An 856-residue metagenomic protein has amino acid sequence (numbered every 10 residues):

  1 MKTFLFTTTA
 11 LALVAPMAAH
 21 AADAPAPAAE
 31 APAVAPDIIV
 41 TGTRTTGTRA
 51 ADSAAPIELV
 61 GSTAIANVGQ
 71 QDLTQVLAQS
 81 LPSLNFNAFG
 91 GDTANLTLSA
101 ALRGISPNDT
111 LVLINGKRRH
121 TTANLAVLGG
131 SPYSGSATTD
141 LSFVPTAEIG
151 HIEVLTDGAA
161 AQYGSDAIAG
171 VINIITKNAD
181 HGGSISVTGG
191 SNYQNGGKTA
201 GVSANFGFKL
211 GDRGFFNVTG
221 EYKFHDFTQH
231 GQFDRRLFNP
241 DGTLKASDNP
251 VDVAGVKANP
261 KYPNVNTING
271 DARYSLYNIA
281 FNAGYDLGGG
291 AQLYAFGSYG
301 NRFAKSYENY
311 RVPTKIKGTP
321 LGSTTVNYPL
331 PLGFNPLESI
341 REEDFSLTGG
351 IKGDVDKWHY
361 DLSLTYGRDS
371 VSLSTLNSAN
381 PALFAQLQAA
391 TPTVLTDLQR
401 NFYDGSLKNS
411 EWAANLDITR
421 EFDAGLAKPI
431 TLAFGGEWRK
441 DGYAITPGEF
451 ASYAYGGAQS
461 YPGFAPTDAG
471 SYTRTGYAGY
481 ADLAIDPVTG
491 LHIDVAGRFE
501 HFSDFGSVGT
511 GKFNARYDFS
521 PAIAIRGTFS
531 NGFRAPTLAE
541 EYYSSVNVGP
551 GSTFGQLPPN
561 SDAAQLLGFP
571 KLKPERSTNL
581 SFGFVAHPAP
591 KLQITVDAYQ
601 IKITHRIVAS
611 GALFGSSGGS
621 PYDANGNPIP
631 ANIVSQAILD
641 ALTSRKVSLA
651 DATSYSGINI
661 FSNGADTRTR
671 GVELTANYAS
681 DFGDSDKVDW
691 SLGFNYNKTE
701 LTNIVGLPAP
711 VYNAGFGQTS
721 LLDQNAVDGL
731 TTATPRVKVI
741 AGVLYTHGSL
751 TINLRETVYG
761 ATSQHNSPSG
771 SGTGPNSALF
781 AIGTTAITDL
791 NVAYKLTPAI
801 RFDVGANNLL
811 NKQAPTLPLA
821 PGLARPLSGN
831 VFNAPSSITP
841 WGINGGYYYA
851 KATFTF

Functional and structural regions predicted by a protein language model:
M1-A78, R103, L141-V144, S203 (+9 more regions): N-terminal Sec signal peptide and the immediately downstream disordered periplasmic leader that contains the TonB box
A22, F434, Y599-T604, S610-P768: Gram-negative outer-membrane beta-barrel transporters
L73-V76, S80, A100-A101, L113 (+4 more regions): N-terminal periplasmic accessory domains that precede and gate Gram-negative outer-membrane beta-barrel machines
A78-A123: Extracytoplasmic beta-strand/coil segments of soluble accessory domains associated with Gram-negative outer-membrane
K117-T156: Short acidic/polar hinge/loop motifs at secondary-structure boundaries that mediate gating or recognition
T122, K698, V758-S769, A793-F856: C-terminal beta-signal and adjacent terminal beta-strands/loops of Gram-negative outer-membrane beta-barrel proteins
H181, Q194-E308, P313-L332, P336-G350 (+2 more regions): Transmembrane beta-barrel wall of Gram-negative outer-membrane proteins
V326-Y328, F334-L347, G353, Y366 (+3 more regions): Outer-membrane beta-barrel transmembrane domain signature of Gram-negative proteins, especially the mid-to-C-terminal
